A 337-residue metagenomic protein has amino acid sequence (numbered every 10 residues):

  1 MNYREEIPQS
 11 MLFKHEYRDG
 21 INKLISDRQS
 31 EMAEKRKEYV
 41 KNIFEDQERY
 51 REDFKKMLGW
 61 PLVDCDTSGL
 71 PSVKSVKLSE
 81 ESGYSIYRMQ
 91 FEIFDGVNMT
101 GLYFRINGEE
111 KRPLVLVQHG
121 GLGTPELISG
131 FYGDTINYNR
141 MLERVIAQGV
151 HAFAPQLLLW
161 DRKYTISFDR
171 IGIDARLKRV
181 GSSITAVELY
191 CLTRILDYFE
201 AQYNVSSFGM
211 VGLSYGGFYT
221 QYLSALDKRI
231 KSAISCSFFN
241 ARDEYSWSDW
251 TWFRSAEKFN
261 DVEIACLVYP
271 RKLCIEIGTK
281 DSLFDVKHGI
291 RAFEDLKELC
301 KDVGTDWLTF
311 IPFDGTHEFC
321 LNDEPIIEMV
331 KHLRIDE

Functional and structural regions predicted by a protein language model:
M1-S85: N-terminal targeting or regulatory segments adjacent to alpha/beta-hydrolase or S9 domains
N22-Q29, T279-D281, D314-T316: Acidic beta-to-alpha connecting loop that harbors the catalytic carboxylate
V76-T135: Glycine-rich active-site/cofactor-binding loop and its immediate structural neighborhood
E110, V117-Y198, E244-S248: Cap/lid segment of the alpha/beta-hydrolase catalytic domain
G123-P125, W160-K163, G217-Y219, N240-S246 (+3 more regions): Flexible loop/turn segments at secondary-structure boundaries
T193-E257, D261: Primarily recognizes the serine-hydrolase "nucleophile elbow" in alpha/beta-hydrolase and SGNH/GDSL folds
A241-C300: The feature captures the conserved acid-bearing segment of alpha/beta-hydrolase catalytic domains
C300-E337: C-terminal catalytic histidine-bearing segment of alpha/beta-hydrolase fold enzymes
